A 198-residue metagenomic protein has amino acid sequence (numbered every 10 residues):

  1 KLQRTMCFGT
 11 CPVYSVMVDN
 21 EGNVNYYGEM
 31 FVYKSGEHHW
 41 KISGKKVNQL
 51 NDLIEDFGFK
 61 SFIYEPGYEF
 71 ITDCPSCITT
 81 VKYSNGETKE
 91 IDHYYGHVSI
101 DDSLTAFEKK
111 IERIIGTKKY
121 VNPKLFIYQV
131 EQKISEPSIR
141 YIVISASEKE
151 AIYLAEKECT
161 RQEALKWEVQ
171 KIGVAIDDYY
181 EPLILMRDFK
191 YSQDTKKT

Functional and structural regions predicted by a protein language model:
K1-F8, N48, L53-P123: Short, well-ordered, aromatic-rich surface patches in folded extracellular/luminal domains
M6, K157-T198: Short, mixed-charge low-complexity intrinsically disordered segments
G9-S15, S35, T72-S76, E136-R140: Short, surface-exposed coil-to-beta transition loops
P12, K34-K41, I100-L104, Q162-V169: A short, polar/proline- and glycine-enriched secondary-structure boundary/capping micro-motif
N20-V24: Structural signal for glycine-centered tight turns and loop->strand junctions in beta-sheet-rich domains
Y26-S61: A short-motif feature that recognizes glycine-rich, charge-decorated loops that bind or process nucleotide phosphates
H38-H39, E136-E148: A short, exposed loop/beta-hairpin motif centered on an aromatic-Gly-Thr core
P123-S138: Short aromatic-glycine-(Arg/Gly/Cys) micro-motifs in beta-strand/loop hairpins
